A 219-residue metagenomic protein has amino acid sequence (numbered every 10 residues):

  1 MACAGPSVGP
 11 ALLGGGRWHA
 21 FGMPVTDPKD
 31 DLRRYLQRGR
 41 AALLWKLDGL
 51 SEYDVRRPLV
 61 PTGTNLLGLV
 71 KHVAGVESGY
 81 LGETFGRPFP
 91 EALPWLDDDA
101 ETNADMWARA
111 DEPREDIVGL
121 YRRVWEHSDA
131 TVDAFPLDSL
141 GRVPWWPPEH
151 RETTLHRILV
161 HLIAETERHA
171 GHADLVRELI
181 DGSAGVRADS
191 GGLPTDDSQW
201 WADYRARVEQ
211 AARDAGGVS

Functional and structural regions predicted by a protein language model:
L13-G14, A20-G22, K29, R33-L47 (+2 more regions): Short, contiguous alpha-helical
V55, W107, L140: Short clusters of hydrophobic/aromatic residues that line enzyme substrate/ligand-binding pockets
E91-H127: Helix-adjacent hinge/juxtasegments
Y121-P144: Internal catalytic-core helix/loop-beta-alpha segment that presents or stabilizes conserved functional determinants
